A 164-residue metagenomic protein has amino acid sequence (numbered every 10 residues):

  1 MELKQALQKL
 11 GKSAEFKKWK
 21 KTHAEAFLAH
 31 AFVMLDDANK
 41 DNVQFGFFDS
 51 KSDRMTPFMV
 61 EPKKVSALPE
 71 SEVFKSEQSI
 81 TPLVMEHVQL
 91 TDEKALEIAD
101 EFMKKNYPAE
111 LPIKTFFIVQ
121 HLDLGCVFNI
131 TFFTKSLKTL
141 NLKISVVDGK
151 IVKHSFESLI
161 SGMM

Functional and structural regions predicted by a protein language model:
M1-M164: Long, terminal "pre-/pro-" and other extracytoplasmic accessory regions that lie outside the mature folded/catalytic
